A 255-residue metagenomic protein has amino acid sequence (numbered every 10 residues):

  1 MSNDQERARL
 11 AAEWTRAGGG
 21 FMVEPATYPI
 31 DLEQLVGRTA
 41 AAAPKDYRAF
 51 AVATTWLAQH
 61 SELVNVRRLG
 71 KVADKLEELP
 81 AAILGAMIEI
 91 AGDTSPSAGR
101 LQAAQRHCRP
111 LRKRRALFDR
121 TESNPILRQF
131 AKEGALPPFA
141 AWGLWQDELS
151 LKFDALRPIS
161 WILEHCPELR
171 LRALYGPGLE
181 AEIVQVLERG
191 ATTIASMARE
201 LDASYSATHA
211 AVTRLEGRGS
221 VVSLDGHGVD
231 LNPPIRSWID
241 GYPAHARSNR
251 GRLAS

Functional and structural regions predicted by a protein language model:
M1-K132: N-terminal, charged low-complexity regulatory/assembly segments
T121-R157: Eukaryotic acidic, serine/proline-rich intrinsically disordered low-complexity regions that function as flexible
F153-E182: Short alpha-helical segments that sit at the start of domains
P177, D225-R236: Short, Lys/Arg-rich nucleic-acid/phosphate-binding segment
I183, G190-L201: Short acidic, hydrophobic short linear motifs in intrinsically disordered regions
D202-G217: Short amphipathic alpha-helical interaction segments
E216-H227: A short, conserved structural fragment
P234-S255: Short, amphipathic alpha-helical interaction segments positioned at domain boundaries
